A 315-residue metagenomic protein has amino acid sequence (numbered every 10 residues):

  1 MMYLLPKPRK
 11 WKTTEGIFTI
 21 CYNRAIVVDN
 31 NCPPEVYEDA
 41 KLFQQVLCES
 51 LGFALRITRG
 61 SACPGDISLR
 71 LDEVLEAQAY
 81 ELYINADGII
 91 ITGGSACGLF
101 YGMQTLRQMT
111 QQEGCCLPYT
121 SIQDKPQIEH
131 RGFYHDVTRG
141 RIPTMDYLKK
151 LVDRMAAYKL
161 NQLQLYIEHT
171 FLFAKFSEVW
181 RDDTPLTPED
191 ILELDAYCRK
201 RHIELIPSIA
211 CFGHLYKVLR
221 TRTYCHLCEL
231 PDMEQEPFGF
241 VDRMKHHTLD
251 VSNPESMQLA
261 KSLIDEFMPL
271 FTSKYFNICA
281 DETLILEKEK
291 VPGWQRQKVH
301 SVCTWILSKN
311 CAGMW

Functional and structural regions predicted by a protein language model:
M1-R131: Contiguous, structured surface segment used for ligand recognition
I128-W315: Substrate-binding cleft of carbohydrate-active enzyme catalytic domains
